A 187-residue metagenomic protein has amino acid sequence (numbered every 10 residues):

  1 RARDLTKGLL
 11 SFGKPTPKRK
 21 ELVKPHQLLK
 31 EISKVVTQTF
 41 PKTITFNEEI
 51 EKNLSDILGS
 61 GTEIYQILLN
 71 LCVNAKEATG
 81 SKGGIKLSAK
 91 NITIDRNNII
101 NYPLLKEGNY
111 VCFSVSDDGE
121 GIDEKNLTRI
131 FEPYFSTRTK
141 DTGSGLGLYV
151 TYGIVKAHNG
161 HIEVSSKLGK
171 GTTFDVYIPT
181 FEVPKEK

Functional and structural regions predicted by a protein language model:
T6-E21, T39, T43, N53 (+1 more regions): Flexible helix-coil linker/loop segments in the cytosolic histidine kinase module, especially at subdomain junctions
P15-K18, D56-G59, T137: Conserved micro-motifs of the catalytic ATP-binding
E21-S33, S88-N91: A conserved beta-strand-to-alpha-helix junction within the catalytic ATP-binding
P25, E120-R129: Short helix N-cap motif at coil->helix boundaries in the Bergerat
K30, P41-S55, K90-I92: Conserved catalytic submotifs in the C-terminal HATPase_c
G147, T151: Short alpha-helical Gxxx[C/S/T] motif in the catalytic ATP-binding
V155-K156: Detector for a conserved hydrophobic position within an alpha-helical segment of the HATPase_c
